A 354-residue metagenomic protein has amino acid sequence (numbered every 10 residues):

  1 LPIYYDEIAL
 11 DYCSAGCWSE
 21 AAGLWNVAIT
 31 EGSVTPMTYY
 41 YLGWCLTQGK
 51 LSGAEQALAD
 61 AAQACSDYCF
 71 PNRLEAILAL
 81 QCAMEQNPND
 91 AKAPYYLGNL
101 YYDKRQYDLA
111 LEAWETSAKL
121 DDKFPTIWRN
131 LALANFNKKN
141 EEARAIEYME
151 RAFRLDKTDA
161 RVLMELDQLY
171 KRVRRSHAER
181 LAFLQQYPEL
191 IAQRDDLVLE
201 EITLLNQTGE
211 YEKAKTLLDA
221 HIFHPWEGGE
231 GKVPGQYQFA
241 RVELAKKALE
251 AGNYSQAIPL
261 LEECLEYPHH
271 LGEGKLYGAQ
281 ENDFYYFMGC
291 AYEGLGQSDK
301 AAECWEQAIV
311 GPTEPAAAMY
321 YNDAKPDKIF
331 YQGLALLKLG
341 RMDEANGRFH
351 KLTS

Functional and structural regions predicted by a protein language model:
L10, W44, N99, L133-A134 (+5 more regions): Residue-level recognition of tetratricopeptide repeat
C13, T47, Y102, F136-N137 (+5 more regions): Position-specific recognition of the canonical hydrophobic site in helix A of tetratricopeptide repeat
A21, A54, A76, A110 (+6 more regions): Single-residue signature of alpha-solenoid repeat helices
D67-C69, Q81-Q86, Q186-L190, H224-P234 (+2 more regions): Flexible helix-coil transition and linker loops at the boundaries of alpha-helical arrays
